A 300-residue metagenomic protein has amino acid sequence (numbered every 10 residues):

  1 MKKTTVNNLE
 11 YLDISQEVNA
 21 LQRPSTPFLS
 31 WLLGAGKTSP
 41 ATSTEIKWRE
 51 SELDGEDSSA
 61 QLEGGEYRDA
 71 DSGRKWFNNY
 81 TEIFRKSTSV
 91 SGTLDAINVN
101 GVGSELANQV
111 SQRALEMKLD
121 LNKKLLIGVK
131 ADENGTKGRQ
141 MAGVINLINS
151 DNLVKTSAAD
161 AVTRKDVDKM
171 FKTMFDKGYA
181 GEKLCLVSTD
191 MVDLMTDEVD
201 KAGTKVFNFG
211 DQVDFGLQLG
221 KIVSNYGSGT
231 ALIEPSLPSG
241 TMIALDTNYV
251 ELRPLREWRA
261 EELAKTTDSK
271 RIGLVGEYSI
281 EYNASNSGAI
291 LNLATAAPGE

Functional and structural regions predicted by a protein language model:
M1-T230, E234-E300: Flexible, glycine/threonine- and acidic-rich loop/arm segments that mediate assembly and lattice contacts in viral
